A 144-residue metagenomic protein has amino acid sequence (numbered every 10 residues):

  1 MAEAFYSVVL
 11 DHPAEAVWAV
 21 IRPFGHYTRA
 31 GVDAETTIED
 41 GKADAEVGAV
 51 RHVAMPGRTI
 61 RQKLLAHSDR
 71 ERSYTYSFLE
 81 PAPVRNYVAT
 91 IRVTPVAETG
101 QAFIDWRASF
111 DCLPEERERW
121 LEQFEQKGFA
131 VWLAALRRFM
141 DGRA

Functional and structural regions predicted by a protein language model:
M1, V53-A54: Extracellular beta-rich ligand/substrate-recognition surface
M1-A43: Hydrophobic ligand-binding cavity/cleft-lining segments
M1-V9, E15, T37, R92 (+3 more regions): Hydrophobic-ligand-binding modules of eukaryotic lipid transfer/binding families
A2, A45-V47, R58, Y87: Residues that act as N-cap/strand-start positions at coil-to-secondary-structure junctions
A19-R29, D69, A134, R138-G142: Short, intrinsically disordered, mixed-charge
D33-A34, D44-V47, E71-S77: Short Pro/Gly-enriched beta-strand edge/turn motifs at strand-loop
A54-F103, S109-C112, R138-G142: Hydrophobic-ligand binding "helix-grip"
S109-A144: A conserved amphipathic terminal alpha-helix motif
